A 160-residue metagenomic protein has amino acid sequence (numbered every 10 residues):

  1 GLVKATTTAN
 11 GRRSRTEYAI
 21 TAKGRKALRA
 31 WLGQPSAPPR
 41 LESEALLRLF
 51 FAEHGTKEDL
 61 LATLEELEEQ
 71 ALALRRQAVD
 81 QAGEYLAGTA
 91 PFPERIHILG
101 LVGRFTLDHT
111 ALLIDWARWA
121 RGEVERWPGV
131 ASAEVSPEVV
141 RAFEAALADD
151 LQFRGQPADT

Functional and structural regions predicted by a protein language model:
G1-E44: Basic helix-turn-helix/winged-helix DNA-binding cores and closely related short helical interaction motifs
A9, T16, T63, I96-L107: Alpha-helical scaffold segments that form or flank carboxylate-/histidine-based iron centers
A30-D80: Amphipathic alpha-helical dimerization/coiled-coil segments that flank or bridge DNA-binding/regulatory modules
E53, A82-A90, V124, P128: Secondary-structure edge/capping motif, primarily at the C-terminal ends of alpha-helices and the immediately following
L61, E68, L72-R75, A82 (+4 more regions): Heptad-repeat amphipathic alpha-helical coiled-coil interaction surface used for oligomerization/assembly
D80-V102: Acidic interhelical loop/turn segments
A120-E138: Long amphipathic alpha-helical coiled-coil segments
V140-T160: Charge-rich, low-complexity intrinsically disordered segments
